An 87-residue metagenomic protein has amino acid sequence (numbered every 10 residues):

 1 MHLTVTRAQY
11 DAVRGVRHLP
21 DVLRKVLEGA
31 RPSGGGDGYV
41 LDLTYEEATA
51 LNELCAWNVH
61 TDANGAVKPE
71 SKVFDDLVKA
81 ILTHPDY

Functional and structural regions predicted by a protein language model:
M1-Y87: Positively charged, low-complexity terminal tracts and the immediately adjacent first secondary-structure elements
